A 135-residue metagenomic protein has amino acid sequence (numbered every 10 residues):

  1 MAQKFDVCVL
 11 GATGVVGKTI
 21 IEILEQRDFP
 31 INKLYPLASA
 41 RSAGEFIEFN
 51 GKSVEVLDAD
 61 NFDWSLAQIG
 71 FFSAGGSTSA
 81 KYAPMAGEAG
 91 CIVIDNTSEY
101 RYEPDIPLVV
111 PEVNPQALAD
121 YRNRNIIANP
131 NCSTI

Functional and structural regions predicted by a protein language model:
M1-I135: N-terminal Rossmann-like NAD(P) cofactor-binding subdomain of oxidoreductases, focused on the glycine-rich
